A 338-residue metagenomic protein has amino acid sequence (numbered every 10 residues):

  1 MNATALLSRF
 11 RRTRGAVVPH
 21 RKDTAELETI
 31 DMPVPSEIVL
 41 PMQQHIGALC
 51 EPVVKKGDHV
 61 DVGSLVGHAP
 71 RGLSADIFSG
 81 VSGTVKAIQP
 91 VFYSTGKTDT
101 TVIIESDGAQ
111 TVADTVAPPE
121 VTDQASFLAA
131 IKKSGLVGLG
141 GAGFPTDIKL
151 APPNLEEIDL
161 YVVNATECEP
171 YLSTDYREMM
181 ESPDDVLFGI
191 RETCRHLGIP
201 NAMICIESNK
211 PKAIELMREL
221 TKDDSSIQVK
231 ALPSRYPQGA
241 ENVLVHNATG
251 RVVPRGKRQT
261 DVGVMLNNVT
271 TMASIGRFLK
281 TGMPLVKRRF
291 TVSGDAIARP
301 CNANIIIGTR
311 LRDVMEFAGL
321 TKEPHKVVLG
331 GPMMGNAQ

Functional and structural regions predicted by a protein language model:
M1-V53, I103: N-terminal, Lys/Arg-enriched amphipathic/low-complexity engagement segments that precede the first folded domain
K55-H68, A87: Short, well-structured beta-strand-loop connectors
H68-G80, S94-T98, V112-A113: Short, Lys/Arg- and Gly-enriched loop/turn segments at beta-strand edges
G83-V85: Conserved hydrophobic positions within beta-strands
A87, F92-F144, P153-L155, P211: Acidic low-complexity segments
Q110, E120, S126-F127, R177-D224 (+2 more regions): Internal alpha/beta scaffold segment
G138, Y161-D175, A296: Gly-rich Lys/Arg/Thr-decorated short loops/hinges at beta-loop-alpha junctions or inter-strand turns that position
P200-L311, F317-K322, G331-M333: Hydrophobic alpha-helical positions that pack around
